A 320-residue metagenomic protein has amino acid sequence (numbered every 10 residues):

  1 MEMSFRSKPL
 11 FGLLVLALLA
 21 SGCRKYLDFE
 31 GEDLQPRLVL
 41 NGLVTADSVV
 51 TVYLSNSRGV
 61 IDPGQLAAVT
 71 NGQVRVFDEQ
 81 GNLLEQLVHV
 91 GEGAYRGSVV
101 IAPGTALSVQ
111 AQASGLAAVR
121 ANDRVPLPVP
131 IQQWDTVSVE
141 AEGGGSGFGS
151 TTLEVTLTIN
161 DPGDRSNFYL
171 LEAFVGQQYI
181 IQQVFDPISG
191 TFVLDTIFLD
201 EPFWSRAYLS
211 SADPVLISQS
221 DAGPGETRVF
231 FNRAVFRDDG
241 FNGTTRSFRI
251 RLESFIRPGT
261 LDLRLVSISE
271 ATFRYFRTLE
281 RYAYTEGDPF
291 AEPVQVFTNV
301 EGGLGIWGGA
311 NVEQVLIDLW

Functional and structural regions predicted by a protein language model:
M1-E2, W320: Short, intrinsically disordered, low-complexity terminal/loop segments
E2-F11: Bacterial N-terminal signal peptides that target proteins for export
L13-V15: Hydrophobic alpha-helical targeting segments used for export or membrane insertion
L19-G22: C-terminal motif of bacterial Sec signal peptides marking the signal peptidase cleavage site
R24-W320: A sequence/structural signal for flexible, mid-protein segments enriched in small/helix-disrupting residues
